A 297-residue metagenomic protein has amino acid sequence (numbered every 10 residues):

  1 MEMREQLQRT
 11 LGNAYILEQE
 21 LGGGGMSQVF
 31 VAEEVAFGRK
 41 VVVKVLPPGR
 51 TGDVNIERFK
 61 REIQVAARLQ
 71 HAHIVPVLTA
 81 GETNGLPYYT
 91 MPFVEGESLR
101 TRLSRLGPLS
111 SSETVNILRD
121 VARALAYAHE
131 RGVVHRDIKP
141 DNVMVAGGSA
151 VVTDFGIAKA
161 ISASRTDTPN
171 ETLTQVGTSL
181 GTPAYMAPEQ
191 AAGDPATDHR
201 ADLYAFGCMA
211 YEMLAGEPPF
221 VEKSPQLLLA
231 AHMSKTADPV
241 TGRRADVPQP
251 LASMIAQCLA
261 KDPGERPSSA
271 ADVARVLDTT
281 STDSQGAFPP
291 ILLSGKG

Functional and structural regions predicted by a protein language model:
M1-D238, S281: Conserved ATP-binding/catalytic core of the eukaryotic-like protein kinase fold, especially serine/threonine kinases
D246-L259: Conserved C-terminal C-lobe helix
D262-P263: Short helix/strand-capping hinge loops at secondary-structure junctions that flank key functional elements
R266: Conserved HRD-motif arginine in the catalytic loop of eukaryotic-like protein kinases
D272-V273: Conserved hydrophobic scaffold residues within the canonical protein kinase catalytic domain, primarily in C-lobe
V276, T282-G286: N-terminal intrinsically disordered, acidic low-complexity segments at the extreme N-terminus
Q285-G297: Regulatory extensions appended to serine/threonine kinase catalytic cores
